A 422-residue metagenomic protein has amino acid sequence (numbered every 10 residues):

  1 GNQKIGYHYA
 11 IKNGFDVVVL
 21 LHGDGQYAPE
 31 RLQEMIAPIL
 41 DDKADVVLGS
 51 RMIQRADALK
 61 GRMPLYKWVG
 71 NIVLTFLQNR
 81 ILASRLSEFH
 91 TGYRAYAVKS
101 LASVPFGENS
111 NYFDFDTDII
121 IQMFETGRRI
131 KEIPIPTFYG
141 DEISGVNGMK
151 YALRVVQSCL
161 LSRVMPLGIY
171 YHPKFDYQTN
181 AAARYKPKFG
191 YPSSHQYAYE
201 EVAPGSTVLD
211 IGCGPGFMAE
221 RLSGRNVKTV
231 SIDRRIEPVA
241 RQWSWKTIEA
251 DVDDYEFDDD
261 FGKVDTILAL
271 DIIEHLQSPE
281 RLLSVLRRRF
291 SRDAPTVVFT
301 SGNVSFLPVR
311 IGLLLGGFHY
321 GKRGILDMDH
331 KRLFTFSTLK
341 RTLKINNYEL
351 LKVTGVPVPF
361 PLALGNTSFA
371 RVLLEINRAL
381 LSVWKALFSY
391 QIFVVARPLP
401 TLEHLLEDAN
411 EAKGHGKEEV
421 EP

Functional and structural regions predicted by a protein language model:
G1-K12, V17, P29-F113, G140-K150 (+4 more regions): Acceptor/aglycone-binding surface of glycosyltransferases and processive sugar-polymer synthases
N111, I120-P136: Catalytic donor-sugar/metal-binding loop of nucleotide-sugar-dependent glycosyltransferases
K131-N147, V358-G365: Active-site donor/metal-binding and catalytic loop motifs of nucleotide-sugar-dependent glycosylation enzymes
L167-T266, E280-L283, F299, T354-L364 (+4 more regions): Conserved N-terminal segment of class I S-adenosyl-L-methionine
T266-I272: A short beta-strand submotif of the Rossmann-like class I SAM-dependent methyltransferase core that lines
R281-P295: A short glycine-rich, Lys/Arg-flanked "PGG" loop and its adjoining helix->strand segment in the class I
H330-N346: Short alpha-helix
